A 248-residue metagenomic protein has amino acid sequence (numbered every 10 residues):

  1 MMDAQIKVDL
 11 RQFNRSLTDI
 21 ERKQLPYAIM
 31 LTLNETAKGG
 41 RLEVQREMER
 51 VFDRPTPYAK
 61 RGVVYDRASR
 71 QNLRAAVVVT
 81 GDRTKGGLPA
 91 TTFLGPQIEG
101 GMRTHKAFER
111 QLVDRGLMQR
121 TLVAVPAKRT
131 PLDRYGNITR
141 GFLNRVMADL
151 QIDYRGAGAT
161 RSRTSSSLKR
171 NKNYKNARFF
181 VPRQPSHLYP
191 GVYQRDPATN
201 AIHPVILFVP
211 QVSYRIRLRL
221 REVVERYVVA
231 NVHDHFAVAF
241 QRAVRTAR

Functional and structural regions predicted by a protein language model:
M1-R248: Short, Lys/Arg-rich flexible segments
